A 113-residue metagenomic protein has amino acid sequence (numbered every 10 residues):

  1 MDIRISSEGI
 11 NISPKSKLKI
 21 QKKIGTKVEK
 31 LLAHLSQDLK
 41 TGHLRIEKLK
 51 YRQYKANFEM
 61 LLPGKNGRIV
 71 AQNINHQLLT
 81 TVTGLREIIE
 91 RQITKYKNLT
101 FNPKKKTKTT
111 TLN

Functional and structural regions predicted by a protein language model:
M1-N113: N-terminal, polar/charged subdomain of small-to-medium soluble alpha/beta proteins
